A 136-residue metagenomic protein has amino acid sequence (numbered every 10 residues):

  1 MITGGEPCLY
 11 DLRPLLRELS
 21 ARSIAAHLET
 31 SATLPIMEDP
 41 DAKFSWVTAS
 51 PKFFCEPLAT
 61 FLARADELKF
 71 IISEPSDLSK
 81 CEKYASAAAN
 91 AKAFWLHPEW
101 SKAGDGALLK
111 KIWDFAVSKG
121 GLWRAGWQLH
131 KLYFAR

Functional and structural regions predicted by a protein language model:
M1-E6: Active-site groove signature of glycoside hydrolases
C8-R136: Conserved AdoMet/S-adenosylmethionine-binding subsite of the radical SAM
